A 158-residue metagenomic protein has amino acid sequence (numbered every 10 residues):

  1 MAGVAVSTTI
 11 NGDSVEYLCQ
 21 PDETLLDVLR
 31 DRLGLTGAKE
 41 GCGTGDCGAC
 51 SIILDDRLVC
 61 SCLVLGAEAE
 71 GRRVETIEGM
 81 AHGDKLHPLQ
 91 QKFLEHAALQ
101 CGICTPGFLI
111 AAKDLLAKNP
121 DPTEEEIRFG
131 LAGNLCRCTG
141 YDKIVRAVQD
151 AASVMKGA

Functional and structural regions predicted by a protein language model:
M1-A158: Signature of N-terminal electron-transfer/Fe-S-associated modules in redox systems
